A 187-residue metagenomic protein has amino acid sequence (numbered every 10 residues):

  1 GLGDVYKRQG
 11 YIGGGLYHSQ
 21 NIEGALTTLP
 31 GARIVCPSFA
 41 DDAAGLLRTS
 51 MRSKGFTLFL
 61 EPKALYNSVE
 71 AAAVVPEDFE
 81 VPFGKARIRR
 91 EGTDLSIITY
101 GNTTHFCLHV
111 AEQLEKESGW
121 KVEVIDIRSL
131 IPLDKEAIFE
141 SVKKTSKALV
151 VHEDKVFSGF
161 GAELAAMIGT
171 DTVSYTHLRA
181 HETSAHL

Functional and structural regions predicted by a protein language model:
G1-Y6, A180-T183, L187: Short, small-residue-biased leader/transition segments that mark boundaries at the very start of proteins
K7-S53: Conserved thiamine diphosphate
Y11, K63-R179: Thiamine diphosphate
